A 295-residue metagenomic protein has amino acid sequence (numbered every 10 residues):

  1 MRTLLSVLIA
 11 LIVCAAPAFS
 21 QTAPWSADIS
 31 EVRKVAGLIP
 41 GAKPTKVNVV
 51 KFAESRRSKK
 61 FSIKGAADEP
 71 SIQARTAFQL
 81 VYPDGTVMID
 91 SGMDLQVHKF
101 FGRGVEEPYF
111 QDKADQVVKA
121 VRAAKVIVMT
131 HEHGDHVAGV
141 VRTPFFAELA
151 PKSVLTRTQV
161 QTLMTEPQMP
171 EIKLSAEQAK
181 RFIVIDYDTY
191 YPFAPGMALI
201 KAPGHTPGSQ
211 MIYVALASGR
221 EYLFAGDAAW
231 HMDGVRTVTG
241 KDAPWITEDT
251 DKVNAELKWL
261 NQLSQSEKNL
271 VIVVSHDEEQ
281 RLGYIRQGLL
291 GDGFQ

Functional and structural regions predicted by a protein language model:
M1-L4: Positively charged n-region of N-terminal signal peptides that target proteins for export
S6-A16: Bacterial N-terminal signal peptides
A18-S20: Boundary at the C-terminal end of the N-terminal hydrophobic targeting segment
T22-P24, E107-V117, S218-Q295: Cap/insert and terminal regions of metallo-dependent hydrolase folds
S30-L38, D112-R122, A147-K201, E248-N269: Metallo-beta-lactamase
R56-V126: Pre-active-site segment of Zn-dependent metallo-hydrolases
S91-M93, E132, H205-T206, G226-A228 (+1 more regions): Active-site metal-binding loops of divalent metal-dependent hydrolases
A124-D135: Metallo-beta-lactamase
